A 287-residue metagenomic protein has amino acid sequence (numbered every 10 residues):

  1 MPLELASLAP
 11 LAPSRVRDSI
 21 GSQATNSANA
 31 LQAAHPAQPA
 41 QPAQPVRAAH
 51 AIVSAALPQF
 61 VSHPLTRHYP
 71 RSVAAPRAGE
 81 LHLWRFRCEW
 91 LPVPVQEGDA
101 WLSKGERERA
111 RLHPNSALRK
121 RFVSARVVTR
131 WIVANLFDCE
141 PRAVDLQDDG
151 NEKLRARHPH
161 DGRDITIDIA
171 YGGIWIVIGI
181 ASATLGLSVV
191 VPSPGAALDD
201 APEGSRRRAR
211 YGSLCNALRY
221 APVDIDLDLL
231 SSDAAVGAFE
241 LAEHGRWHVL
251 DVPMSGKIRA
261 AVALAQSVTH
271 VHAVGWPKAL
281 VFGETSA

Functional and structural regions predicted by a protein language model:
P2-G21, P45-A287: Core catalytic alpha/beta fold that binds nucleotide/phospho-ligands
A12-A37: Long, compositionally biased low-complexity repeat segments characteristic of intrinsically disordered regions
A34-V46: Long, intrinsically disordered low-complexity tandem-repeat segments
